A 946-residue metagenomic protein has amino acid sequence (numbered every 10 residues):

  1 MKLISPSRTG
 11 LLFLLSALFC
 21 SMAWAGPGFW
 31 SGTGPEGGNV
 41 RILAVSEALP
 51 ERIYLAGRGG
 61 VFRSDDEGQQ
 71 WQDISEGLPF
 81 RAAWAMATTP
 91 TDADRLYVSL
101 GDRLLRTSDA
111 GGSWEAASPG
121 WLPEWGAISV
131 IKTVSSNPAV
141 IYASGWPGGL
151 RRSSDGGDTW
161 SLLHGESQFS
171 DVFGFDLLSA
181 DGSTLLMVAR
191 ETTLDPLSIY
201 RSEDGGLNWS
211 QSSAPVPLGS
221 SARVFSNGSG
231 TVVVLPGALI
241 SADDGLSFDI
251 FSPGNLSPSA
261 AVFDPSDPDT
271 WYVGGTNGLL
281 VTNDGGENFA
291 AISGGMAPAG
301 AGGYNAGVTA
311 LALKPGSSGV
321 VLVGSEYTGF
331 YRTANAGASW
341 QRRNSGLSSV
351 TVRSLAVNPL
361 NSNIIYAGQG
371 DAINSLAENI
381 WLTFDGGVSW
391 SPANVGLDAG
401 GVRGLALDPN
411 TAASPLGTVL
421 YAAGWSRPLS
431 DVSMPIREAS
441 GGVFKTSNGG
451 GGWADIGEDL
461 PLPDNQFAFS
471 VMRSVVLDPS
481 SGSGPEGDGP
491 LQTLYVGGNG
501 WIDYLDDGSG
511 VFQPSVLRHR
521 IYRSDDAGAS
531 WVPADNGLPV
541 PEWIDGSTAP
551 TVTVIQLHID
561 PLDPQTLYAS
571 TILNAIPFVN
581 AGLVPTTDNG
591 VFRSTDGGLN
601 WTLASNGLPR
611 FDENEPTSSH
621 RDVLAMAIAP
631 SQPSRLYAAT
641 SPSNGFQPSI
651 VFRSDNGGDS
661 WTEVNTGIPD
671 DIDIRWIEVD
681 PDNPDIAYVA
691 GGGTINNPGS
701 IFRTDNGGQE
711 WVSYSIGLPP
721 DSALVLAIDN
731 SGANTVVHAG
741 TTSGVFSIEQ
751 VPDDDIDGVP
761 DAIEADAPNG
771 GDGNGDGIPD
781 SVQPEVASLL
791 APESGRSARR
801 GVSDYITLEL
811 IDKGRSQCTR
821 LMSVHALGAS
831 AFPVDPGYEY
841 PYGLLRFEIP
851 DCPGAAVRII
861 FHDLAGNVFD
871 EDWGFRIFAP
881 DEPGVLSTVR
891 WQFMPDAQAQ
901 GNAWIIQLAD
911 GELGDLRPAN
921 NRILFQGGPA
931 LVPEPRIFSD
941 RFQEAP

Functional and structural regions predicted by a protein language model:
S5, L14-L15, W24-I756, E934: Extracellular glycan-interacting surfaces
E710-V712, E882-F893: Surface-exposed loop/edge segments in extracytoplasmic proteins
Q750-S797, P935-P946: Extracellular calcium-associated, cysteine-rich motifs in secreted modular proteins
V782, S788, D812-Y838: Trp/Gly-enriched beta-strand/coil motifs that build multi-repeat beta-propeller-like domains and related W-rich binding
P792-A826, F942: Predominantly extracellular/luminal regions of secreted and cell-surface proteins, especially disulfide-bonded
G828-E882: Proteolytic processing hotspots in large secreted/extracellular or virion-associated proteins and select intracellular
Q900-P935: C-terminal beta-strand-rich structural cap/linker in extracellular carbohydrate-active enzymes
